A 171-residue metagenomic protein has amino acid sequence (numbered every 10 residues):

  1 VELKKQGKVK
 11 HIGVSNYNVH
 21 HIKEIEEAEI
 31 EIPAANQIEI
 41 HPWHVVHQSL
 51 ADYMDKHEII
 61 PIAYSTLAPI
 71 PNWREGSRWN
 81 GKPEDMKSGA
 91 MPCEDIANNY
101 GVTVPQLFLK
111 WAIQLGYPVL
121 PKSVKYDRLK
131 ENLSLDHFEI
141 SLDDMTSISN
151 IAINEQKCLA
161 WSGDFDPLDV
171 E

Functional and structural regions predicted by a protein language model:
V1-E171: Beta/alpha (TIM)-barrel catalytic core signal, keyed to glycine-rich beta->alpha loops juxtaposed to Asp/Glu that bind
